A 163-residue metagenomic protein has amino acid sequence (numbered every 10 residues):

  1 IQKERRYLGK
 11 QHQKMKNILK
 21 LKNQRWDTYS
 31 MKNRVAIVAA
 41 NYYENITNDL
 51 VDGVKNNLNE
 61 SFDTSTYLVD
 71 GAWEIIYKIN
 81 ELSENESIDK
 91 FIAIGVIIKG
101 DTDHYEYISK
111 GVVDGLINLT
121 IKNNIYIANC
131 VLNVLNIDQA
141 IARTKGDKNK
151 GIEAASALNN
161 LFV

Functional and structural regions predicted by a protein language model:
M15-K32: Short N-terminal or domain-adjacent regulatory/targeting segments
N33-S65: Glycine-rich phosphate/diphosphate-binding loop of Rossmann-like nucleotide-binding domains
N57-N85: Active-site rim loops that border cofactor/substrate pockets in soluble metabolic enzymes
K78-L116: Glycine-rich phosphate-binding loop
E106-N133: Short, acidic/small-residue loops that bind anionic groups at enzyme active sites
I127, V134-G151: Phosphate-binding/catalytic loops
D147-V163: A charged, well-structured terminal subsegment
